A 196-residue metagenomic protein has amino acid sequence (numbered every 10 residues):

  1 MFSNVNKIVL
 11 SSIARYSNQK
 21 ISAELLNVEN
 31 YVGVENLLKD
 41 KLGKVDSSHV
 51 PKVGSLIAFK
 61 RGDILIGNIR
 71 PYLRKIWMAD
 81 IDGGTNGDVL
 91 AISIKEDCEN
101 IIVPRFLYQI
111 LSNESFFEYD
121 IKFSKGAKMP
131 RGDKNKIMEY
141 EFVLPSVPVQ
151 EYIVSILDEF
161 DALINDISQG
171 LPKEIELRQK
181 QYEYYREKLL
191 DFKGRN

Functional and structural regions predicted by a protein language model:
M1-I21, E174, K180, Y185: Non-catalytic DNA-recognition/assembly elements of restriction-modification systems
N4, V50-V53, G126, Q169: Short, solvent-exposed loop/turn positions at domain surfaces that link secondary-structure elements or cap domain
L10, A14, N86, I137 (+1 more regions): Short, structured motif recognition centered on aromatic/hydrophobic residues
I13-I21, V32-R61: Sequence-specific dsDNA recognition surfaces
I57, L65-E114: A short beta-sheet element
D82-N86, D161, L171-E187: Short amphipathic alpha-helical linker/capping segments at the junctions of internal repeats and modular domains
G84-L90, K125-S146: A short glycine-rich beta-alpha junction/loop motif
